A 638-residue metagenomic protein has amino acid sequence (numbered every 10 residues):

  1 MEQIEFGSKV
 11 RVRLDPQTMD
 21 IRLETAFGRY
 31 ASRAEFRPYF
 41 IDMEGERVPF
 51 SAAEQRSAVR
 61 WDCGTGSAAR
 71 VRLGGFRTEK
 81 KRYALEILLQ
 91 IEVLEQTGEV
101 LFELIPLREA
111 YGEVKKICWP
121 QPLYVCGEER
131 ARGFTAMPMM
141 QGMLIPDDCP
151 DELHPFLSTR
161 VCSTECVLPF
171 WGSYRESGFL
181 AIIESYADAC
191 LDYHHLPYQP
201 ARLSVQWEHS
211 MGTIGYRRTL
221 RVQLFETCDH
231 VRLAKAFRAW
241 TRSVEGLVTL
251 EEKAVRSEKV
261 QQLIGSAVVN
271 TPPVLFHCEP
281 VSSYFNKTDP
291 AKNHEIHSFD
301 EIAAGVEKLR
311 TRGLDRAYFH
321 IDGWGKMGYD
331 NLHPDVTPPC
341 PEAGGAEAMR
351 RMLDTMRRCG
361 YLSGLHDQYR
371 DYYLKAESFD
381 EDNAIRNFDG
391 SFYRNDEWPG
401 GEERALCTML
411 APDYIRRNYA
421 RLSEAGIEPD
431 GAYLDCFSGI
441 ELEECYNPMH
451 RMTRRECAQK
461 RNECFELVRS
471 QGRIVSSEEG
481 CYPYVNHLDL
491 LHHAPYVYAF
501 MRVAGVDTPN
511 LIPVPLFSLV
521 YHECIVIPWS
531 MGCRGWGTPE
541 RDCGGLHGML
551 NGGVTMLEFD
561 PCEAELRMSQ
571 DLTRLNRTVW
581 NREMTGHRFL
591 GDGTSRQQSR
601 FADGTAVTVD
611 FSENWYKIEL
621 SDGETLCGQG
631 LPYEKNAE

Functional and structural regions predicted by a protein language model:
M1-E2, F36-E46, D571-G586: Short, basic/low-complexity N-terminal boundary segments at the transition from targeting/disordered tails
E2-F319, W324, A343, C359-L362 (+2 more regions): Carbohydrate-recognition beta-sandwich/jelly-roll modules in extracellular/periplasmic carbohydrate-active proteins
Q3, A304, E347, P515-H522: Intrinsic low-complexity, intrinsically disordered segments enriched in polar/basic residues
L14-Q17, I21-A26, S177, D188-A189 (+5 more regions): Active-site-proximal substrate-binding groove within the catalytic cores of carbohydrate-active enzymes
Q90-Q96, Q121-V125, A201, P338-C340 (+3 more regions): Short, low-complexity, polar/charged sequence segments that are solvent-exposed and flexible
G265-R417, I427-G431, S438-H450: Aromatic-lined carbohydrate-binding/catalytic grooves of carbohydrate-active enzymes
